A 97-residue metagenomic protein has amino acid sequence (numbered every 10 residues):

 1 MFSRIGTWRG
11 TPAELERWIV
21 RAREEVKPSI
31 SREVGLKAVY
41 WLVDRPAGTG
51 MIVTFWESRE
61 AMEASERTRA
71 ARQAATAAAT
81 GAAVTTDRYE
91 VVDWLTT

Functional and structural regions predicted by a protein language model:
M1-G50, E57-R69, A79-T97: Short S/T/G/P-rich N-terminal loop/turn motif that feeds into the first structured element of a domain
Q73: Localized chelating/binding microdomains that coordinate divalent metal ions or stabilize phosphate-bearing
